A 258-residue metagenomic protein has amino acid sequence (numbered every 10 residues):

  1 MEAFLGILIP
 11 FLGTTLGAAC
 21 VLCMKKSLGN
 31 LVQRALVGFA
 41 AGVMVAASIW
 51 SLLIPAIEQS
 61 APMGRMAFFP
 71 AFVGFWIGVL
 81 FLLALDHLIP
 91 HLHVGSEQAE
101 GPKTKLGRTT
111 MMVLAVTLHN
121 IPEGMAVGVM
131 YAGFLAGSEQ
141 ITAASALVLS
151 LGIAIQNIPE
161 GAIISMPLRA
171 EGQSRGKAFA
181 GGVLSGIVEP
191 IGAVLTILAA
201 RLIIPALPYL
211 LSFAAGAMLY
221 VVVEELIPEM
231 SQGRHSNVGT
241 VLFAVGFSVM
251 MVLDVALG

Functional and structural regions predicted by a protein language model:
M1-G258: Intrinsically disordered, metal-sensing/regulatory segments
